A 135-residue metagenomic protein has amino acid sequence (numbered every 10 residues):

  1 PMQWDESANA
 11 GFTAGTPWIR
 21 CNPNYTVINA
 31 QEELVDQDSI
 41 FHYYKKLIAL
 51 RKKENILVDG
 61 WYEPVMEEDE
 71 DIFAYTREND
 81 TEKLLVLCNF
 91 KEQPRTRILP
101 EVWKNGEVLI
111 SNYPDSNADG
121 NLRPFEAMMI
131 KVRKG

Functional and structural regions predicted by a protein language model:
P1-L84, F90-R95: Loop/helix patches that line or flank the sugar-binding groove of alpha-linked glycan CAZymes
D5, L99-P100, S111, R123 (+1 more regions): A structural detector for beta-sheet-dominated domains
E68-D69, W103-K104, P124: A short, polar/charged loop/turn motif at coil->beta-strand junctions and beta-hairpin connectors
E82-K83, D115-A118: Short, surface-exposed beta-strand/loop "edge" segments at domain boundaries and coil↔beta transitions
C88-N89, F125: Active-site beta-strand/loop signature of hydrolases that rely on acidic residues for catalysis
Q93-Y113: Beta-strand-rich binding/interaction modules
A118-G135: C-terminal beta-strand-rich structural cap/linker in extracellular carbohydrate-active enzymes
